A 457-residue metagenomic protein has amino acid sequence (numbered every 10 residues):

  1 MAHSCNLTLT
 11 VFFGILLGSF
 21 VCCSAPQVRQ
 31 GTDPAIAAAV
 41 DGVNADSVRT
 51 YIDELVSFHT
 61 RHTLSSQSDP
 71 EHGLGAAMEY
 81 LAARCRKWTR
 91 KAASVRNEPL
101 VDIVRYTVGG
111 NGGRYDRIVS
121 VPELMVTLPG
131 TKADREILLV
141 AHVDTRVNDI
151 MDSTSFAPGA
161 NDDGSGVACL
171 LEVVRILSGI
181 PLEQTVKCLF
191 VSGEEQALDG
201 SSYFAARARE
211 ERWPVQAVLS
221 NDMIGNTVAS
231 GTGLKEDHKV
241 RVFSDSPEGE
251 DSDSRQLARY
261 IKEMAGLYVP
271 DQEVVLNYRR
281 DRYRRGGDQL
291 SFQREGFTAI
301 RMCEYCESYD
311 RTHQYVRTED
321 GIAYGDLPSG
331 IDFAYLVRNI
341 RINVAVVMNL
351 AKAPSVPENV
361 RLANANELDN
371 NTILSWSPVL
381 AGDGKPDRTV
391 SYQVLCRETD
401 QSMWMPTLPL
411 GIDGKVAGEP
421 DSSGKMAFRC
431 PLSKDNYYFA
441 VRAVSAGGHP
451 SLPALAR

Functional and structural regions predicted by a protein language model:
P26-G73, W88, R311, R317-D326: N-terminal capping segment at the start of a domain
S47-L128: A non-catalytic alpha/beta surface segment that caps or lines the substrate-entry region of metallo-dependent hydrolase
T50, V56, I224-R241, N277-P354: Active-site-adjacent mobile loop/cap segments within catalytic or ligand-binding domains
V126, L139, D144-T145, D149-L198 (+1 more regions): Alpha-helical metal-binding/catalytic segments enriched in His/Glu/Asp
G193-S291, E295, A299: Metal-dependent peptidase/peptidase-like ectodomains
N370-P386: Conserved aromatic anchor
G384-P409: Extracellular low-complexity, O-glycosylation-prone stalks/linkers
R429-H449: Beta-strand-rich modules
